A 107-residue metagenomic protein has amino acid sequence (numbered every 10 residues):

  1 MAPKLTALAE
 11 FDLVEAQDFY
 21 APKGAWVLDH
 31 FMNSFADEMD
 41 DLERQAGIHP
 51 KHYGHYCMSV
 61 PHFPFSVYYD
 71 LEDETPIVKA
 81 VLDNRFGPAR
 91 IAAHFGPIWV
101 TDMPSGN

Functional and structural regions predicted by a protein language model:
M1-M32, N107: Arg/Lys-rich, positively charged N-terminal/basic patches that mediate binding to nucleic acids
L8-E10, A21, Y53, M58-V60 (+1 more regions): Alpha-helical interaction segments
F11, W26, D37, P64 (+1 more regions): Short alpha-helical
D18, A25, D40, R44-G47 (+1 more regions): Generic structural signal for secondary-structure transition and capping sites
V27-H30, P50, G54, K79-A80 (+1 more regions): Solvent-exposed interaction patches of small proteins and small membrane subunits
A36-D37, D41-I77, V81: Basic/aromatic recognition patch in beta-strand/loop cores that engages polyanionic ligands
S66, D70-N107: Enriched for short, Lys/Arg-rich terminal
